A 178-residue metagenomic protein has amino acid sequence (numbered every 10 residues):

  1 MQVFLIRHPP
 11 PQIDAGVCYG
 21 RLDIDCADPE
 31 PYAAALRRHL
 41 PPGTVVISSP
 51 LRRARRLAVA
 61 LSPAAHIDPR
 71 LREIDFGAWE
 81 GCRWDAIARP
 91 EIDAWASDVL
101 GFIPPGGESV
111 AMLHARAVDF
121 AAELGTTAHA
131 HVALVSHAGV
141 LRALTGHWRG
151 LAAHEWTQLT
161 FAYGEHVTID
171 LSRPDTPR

Functional and structural regions predicted by a protein language model:
Q2-P63: Active-site-proximal alpha-helix that buttresses catalytic centers in soluble enzyme cores
V3, T44, A128-G139: Generic beta-sheet signal
S48-S49, A115, V135-S136: Short beta-strand scaffold positions
A60, A64, E123, H147-L151: Active-site catalytic microenvironments for nucleophilic, acid-base chemistry
L61-R116: Phosphate-handling substructures
A138-R142, E165: GST superfamily/GST-like fold recognition
R149-P177: Domain-level recognition of soluble alpha/beta enzyme cores, biased toward histidine phosphatases/phosphomutases
